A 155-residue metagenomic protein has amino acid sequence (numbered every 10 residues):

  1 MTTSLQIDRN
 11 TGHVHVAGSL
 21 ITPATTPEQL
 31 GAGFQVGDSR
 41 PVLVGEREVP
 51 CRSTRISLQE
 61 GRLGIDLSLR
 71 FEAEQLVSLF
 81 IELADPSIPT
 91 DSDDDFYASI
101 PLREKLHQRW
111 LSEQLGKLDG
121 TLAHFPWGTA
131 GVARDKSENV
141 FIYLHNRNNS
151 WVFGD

Functional and structural regions predicted by a protein language model:
M1-D155: Short helix/turn-capping signatures at newly exposed starts of structured segments
